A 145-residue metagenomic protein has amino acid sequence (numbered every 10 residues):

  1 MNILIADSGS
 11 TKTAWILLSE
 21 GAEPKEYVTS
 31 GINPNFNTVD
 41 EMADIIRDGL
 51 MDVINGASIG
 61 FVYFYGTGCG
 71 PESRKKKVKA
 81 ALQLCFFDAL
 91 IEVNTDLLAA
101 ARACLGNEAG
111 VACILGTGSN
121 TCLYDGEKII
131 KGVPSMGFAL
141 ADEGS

Functional and structural regions predicted by a protein language model:
N2-D44, S58, I129-K131, S135-A139: Short glycine-rich, Thr/Ser-proximal phosphate-binding strand/loop in the N-terminal lobe of ATP-dependent enzymes
I3-D7, I59-Y63, E92, G110-I114: Short glycine-aspartate micro-motif
T13-L18, R102, C113, S119-Y124: Short beta-strand scaffold segments in enzyme catalytic cores
E20-E23, V78-C85, G110, G126-K131: A glycine- and small-aliphatic-rich helix-loop capping segment at beta-alpha/alpha-beta transitions that lines
M42-D52: Glycine-rich, highly charged phosphate/nucleotide-binding loops
L50-E92, C104-L105: Short beta-strand-loop/turn "lid" adjacent to the catalytic site in phosphate-handling enzymes
A89-C113: Conserved phosphate-binding catalytic cores of ATP/NTP-utilizing and phosphoryl-transfer enzymes
A109, T121-S145: Glycine/GP-enriched mid-protein hinge/lid loop-to-helix segment characteristic of carbohydrate kinases
